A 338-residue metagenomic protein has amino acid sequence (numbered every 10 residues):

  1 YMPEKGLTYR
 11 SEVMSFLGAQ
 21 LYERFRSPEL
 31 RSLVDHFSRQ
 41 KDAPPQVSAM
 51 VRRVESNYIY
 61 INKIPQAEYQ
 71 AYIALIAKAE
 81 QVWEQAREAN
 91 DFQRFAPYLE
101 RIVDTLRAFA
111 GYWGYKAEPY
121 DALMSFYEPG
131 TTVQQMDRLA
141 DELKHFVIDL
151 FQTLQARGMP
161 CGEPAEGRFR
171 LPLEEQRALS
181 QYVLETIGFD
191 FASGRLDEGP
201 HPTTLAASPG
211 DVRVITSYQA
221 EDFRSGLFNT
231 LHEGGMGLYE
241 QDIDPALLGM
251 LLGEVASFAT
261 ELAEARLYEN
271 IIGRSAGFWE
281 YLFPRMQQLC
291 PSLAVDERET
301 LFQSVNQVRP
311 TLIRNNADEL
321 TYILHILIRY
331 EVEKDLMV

Functional and structural regions predicted by a protein language model:
Y1-P129: A well-structured
Y9, E68-A71, Y98-R101, L139 (+7 more regions): Secondary-structure capping and boundary motifs in well-ordered enzyme cores
Y72-F223: Contiguous, non-catalytic segments that form substrate-binding/exosite surfaces or channel walls
G114, V214, Y218-L248, L262-E269: Active-site recognition of the HExxH zinc-binding catalytic motif
E128, I148, Q152-Q155, M159 (+6 more regions): Hydrophobic/aromatic-lined pockets within catalytic cores
M159-E166, V212-A220, D244-L251, L312-A317 (+1 more regions): Glycine- and acidic
A192-S193, A246-M250, G273-P284: Acidic/polar loop patches that form or flank catalytic/metal-binding clefts of enzymes that bind anionic ligands
R274-V338: Long, amphipathic alpha-helical stalk/connector segments used for oligomerization, subunit docking, or mechanical
